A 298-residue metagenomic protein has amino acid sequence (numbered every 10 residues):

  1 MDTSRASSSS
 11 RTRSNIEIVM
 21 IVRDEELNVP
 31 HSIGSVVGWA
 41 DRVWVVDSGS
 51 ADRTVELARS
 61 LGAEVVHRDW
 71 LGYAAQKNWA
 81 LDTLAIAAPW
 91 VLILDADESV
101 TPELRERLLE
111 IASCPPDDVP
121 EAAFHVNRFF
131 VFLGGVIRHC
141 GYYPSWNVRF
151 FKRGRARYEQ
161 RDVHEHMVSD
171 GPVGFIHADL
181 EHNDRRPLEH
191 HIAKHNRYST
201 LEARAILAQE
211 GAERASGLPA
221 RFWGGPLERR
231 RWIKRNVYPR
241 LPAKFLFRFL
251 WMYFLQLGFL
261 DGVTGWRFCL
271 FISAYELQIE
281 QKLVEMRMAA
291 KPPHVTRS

Functional and structural regions predicted by a protein language model:
D2-S4, A75-L81, A88, L92-L94 (+2 more regions): Catalytic-site signature of metal-activated, phosphate-bearing donor transferases, centered on the GT-A/GT-A-like
N15-E17: Cell-envelope/extracellular polymer assembly enzymes that use nucleotide-activated donors
M20-W39: Short, well-formed alpha-helical segments that are part of the catalytic scaffolds of diverse glycosyltransferases
P30, D52-L61, E103-L104: Acidic helix N-cap motif at the loop->helix transition within catalytic regions of sugar-transfer enzymes
S35, W39, D47-R59, W70 (+1 more regions): A conserved acidic beta->alpha catalytic loop
W39, S60-G62, W146, S169: Short, structured coil segments at secondary-structure junctions
W44-D47, V66: Conserved beta-strand positions in the Rossmann-like core of class I SAM-dependent methyltransferases
V55-T83, A87, C114: Conserved donor nucleotide-binding strand/loop of the catalytic core
